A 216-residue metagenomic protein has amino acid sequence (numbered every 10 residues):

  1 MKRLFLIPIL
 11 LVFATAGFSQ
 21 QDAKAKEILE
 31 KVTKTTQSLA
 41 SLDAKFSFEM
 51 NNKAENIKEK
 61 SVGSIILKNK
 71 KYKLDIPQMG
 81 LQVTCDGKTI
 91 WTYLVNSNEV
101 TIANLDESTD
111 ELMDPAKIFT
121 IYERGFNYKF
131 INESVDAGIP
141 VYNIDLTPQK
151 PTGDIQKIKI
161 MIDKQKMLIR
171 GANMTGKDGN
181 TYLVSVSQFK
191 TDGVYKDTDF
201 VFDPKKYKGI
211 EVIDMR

Functional and structural regions predicted by a protein language model:
L4-F13: Sec-dependent N-terminal signal peptides
A16-I57, K70-K71, K206-R216: N-terminal leader/targeting segments and the immediate start of mature chains
M50, I76-P77, V95, N173-G176: Beta-turn initiation residues at beta-strand->coil junctions
A54-N56, G80-L81, G179: Solvent-exposed loop/turn segments connecting transmembrane beta-strands in outer-membrane beta-barrel proteins
V62-M113, Y182-L183: An acidic-aromatic
L105-P140: Flexible, surface-exposed loop/linker segments and immediately adjacent secondary-structure boundaries
F126-K208, I213-R216: Gly/Pro-enriched, hydrophobic low-complexity segments that function as extracytoplasmic propeptides/linkers
